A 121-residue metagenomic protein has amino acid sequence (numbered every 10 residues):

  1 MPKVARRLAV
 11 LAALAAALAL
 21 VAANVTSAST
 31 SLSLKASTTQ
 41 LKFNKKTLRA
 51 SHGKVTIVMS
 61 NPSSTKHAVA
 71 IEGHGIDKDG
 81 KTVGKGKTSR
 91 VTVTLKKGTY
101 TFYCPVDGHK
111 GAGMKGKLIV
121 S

Functional and structural regions predicted by a protein language model:
M1-A12: Bacterial N-terminal signal peptides that target proteins for export
L11-V21: Bacterial N-terminal signal peptides
A19-S33: C-terminal region of N-terminal signal peptides and the immediate post-cleavage residues of exported proteins
S29-K35, K42, V83-S121: Extracellular/periplasmic metallocenter environments
A36-L41, P62-S64: Short polar catalytic/cofactor-binding loops
F43-K46, K78-G80: Surface-exposed, proline-enriched loop/turn segments that connect beta strands in immunoglobulin-like
T47-T65, R90-K96, T101: Beta-strand cores of secreted/periplasmic/IMS beta-sandwich domains, seen most often in copper-related folds
T65-V83, A112: Histidine- and aromatic-enriched segments that form or immediately flank copper-ligand environments
